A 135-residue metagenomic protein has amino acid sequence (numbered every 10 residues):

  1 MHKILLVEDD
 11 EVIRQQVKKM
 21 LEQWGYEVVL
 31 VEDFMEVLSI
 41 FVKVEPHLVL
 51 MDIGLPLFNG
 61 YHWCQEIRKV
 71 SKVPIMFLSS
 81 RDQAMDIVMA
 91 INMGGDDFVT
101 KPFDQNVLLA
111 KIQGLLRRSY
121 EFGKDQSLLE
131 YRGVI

Functional and structural regions predicted by a protein language model:
M1-Y120: N-terminal/domain-start alpha-helical segments
S119-I135: CheY-like receiver
